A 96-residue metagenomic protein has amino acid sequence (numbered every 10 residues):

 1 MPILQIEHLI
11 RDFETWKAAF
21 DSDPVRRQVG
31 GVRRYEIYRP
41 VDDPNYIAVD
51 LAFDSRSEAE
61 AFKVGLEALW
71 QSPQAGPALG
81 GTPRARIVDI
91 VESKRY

Functional and structural regions predicted by a protein language model:
M1-L4: Short structural boundary motif marking the start of a folded domain
E7-L9, D50-A52: Short hydrophobic/aromatic beta-strand micro-patches that form the beta-sheet surface supporting nucleotide- or nucleic
L9-A19: Short, surface-exposed ligand-recognition loops at beta-strand->loop->(often short) alpha-helix junctions that present
D12-E14, S55-S57, V91: Residues that cap or initiate secondary-structure elements
K17-E36, A52-R86: An amphipathic, aromatic/His-enriched active-site/gating alpha helix that lines ligand/cofactor pockets
Y38-P40, I90: Short beta-strand micro-motifs enriched in acidic
D42-N45: Short acidic/glycine-enriched loop/turn segments that link adjacent beta-strands
I87-Y96: Short, low-order "capping/linker" segments at domain edges
